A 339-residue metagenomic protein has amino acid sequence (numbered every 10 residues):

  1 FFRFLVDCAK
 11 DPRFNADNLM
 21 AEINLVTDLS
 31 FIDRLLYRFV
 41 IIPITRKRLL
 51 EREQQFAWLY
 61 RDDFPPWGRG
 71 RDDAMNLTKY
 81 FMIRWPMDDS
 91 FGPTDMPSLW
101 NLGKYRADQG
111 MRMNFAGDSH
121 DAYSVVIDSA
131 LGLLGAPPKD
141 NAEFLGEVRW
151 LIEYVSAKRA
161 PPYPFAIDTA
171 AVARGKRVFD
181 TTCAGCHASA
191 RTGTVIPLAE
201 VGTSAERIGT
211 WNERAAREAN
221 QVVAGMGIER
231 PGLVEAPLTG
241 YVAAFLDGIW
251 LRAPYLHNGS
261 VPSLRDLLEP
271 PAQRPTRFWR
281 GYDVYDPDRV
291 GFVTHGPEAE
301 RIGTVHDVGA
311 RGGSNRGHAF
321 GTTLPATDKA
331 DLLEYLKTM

Functional and structural regions predicted by a protein language model:
F1-M339: Periplasmic c-type cytochrome electron-transfer domains
